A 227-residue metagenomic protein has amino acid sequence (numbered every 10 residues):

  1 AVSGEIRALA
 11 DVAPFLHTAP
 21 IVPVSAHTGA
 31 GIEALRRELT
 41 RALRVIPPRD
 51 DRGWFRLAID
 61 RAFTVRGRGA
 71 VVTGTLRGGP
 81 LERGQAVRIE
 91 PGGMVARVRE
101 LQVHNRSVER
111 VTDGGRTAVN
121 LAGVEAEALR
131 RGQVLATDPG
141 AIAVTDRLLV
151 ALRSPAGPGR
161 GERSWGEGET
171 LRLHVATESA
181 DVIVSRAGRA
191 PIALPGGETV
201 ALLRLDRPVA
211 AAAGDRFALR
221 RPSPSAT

Functional and structural regions predicted by a protein language model:
A1-G4, A8, V124-T227: C-terminal effector modules of nucleic-acid-centric enzymes and ribosome-associated factors
A8-A156: Conserved catalytic-core segments of large NTP-driven translation/proteostasis enzymes
